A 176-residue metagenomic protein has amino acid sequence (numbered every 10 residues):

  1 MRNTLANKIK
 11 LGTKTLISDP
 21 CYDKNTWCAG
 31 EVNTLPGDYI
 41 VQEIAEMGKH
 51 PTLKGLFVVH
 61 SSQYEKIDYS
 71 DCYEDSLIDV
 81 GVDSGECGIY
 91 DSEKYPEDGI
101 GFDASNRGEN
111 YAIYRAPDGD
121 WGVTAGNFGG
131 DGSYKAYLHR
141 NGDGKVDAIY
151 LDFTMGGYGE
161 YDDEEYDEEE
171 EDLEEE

Functional and structural regions predicted by a protein language model:
M1-E176: Intrinsically disordered, low-complexity acidic regions enriched in Pro/Ser/Thr
